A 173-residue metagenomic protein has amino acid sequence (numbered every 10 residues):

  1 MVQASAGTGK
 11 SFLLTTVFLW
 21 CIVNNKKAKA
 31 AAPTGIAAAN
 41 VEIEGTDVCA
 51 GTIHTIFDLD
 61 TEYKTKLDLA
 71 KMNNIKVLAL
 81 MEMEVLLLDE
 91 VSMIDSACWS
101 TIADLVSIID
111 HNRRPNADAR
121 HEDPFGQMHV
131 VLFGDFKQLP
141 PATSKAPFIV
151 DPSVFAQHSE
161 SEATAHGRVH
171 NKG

Functional and structural regions predicted by a protein language model:
M1-G173: Conserved ATP-binding/catalytic motifs of P-loop helicase motor domains
